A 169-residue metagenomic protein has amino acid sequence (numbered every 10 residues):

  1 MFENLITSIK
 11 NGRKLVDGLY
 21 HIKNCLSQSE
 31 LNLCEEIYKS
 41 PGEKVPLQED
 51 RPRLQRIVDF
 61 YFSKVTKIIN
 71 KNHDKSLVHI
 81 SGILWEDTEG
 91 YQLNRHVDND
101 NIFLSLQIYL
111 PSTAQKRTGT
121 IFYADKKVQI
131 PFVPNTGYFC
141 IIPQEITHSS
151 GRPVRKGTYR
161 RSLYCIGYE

Functional and structural regions predicted by a protein language model:
M1-L77, S81: Non-heme Fe(II)/2-oxoglutarate
K75-E169: Catalytic core of non-heme Fe(II) oxygenases with the double-stranded beta-helix
